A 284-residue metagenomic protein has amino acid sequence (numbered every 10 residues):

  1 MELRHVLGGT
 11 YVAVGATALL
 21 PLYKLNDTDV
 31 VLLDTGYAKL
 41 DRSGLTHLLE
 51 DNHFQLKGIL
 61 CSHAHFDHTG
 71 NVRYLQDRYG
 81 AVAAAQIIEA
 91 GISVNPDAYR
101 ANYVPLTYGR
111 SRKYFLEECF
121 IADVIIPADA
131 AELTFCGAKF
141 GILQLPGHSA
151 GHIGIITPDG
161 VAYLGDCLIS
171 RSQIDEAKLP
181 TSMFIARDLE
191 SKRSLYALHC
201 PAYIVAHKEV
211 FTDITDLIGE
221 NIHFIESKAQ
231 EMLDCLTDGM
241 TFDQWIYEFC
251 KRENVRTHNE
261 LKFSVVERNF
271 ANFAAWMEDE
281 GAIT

Functional and structural regions predicted by a protein language model:
M1-N52, G154-G165: Conserved beta-strand hairpin/beta-sheet module of binuclear metal-dependent hydrolase folds, prominently
T10, T28, I88, A131 (+2 more regions): Well-ordered beta-strand scaffold positions
V14-A16, I125-P127, P146-S149: A short catalytic or substrate-binding loop motif that flags glycine-/basic-rich loops and adjacent residues that bind
V31, L60, A83, V161-L164 (+1 more regions): Residue-level marker for buried hydrophobic side chains located in beta-strands that build the well-ordered beta-sheet
V31-D34, G58-C61, I142-Q144: Short catalytic-loop micro-motif centered on adjacent basic/acidic residues
Y37, R42-E132: Active-site HxH/HxHxD metal-binding segment of metal-dependent hydrolases
Y37-A38, K139-P146, A150-A229: Metallo-beta-lactamase
E231-T284: C-terminal regulatory/interaction regions
